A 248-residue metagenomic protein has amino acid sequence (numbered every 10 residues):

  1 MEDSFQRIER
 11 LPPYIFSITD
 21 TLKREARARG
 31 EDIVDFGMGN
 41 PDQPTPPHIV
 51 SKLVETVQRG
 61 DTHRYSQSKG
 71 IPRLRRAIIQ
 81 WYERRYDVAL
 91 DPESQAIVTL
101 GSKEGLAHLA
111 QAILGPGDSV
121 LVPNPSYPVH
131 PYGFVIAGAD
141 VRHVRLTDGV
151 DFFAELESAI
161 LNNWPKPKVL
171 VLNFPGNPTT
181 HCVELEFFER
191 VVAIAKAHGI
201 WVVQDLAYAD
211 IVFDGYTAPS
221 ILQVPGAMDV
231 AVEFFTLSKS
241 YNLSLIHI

Functional and structural regions predicted by a protein language model:
E2-G101, H108: N-terminal small-domain helix-loop-helix segment of the aminotransferase-like
A26-R29, A137, A197-H198: Helix C-cap/helix->beta junction micro-motif
P92, Q111-L172, L185: PLP-dependent aminotransferase-like
A139, A197-I200, M228-D229: A short helix->loop->beta-strand "cap" motif at the edges of active sites that frequently abuts
T147-G215: Active-site phosphate-binding strand-loop segment of PLP-dependent enzymes
T217-S244: Conserved active-site segment immediately N-terminal to the catalytic lysine that forms the internal aldimine
I246-I248: Conserved small/polar residues in nucleotide/adenosyl-binding loops
